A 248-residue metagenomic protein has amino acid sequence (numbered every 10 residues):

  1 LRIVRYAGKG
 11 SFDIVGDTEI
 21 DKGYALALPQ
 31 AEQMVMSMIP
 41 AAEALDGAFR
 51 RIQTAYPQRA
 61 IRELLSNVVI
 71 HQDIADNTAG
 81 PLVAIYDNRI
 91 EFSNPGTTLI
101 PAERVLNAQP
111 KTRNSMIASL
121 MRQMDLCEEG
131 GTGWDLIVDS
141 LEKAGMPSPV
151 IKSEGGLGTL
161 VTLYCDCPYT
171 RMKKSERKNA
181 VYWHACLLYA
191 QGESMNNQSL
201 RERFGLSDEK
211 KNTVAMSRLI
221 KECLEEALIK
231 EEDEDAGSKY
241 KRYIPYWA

Functional and structural regions predicted by a protein language model:
L1-A248: C-terminal regulatory or interaction extensions
